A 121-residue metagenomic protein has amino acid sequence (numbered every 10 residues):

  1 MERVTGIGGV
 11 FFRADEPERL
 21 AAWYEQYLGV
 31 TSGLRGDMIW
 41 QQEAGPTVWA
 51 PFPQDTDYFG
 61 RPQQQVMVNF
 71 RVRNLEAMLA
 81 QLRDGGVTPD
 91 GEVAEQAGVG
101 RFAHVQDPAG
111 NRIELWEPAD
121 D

Functional and structural regions predicted by a protein language model:
M1-G6, F12, L79-D121: Vicinal oxygen chelate
E2-T5, F11-A50, D84: Core segments of cupin and vicinal oxygen chelate
G9, D57, Q64-M67, V99: Generic anion/oxyanion-binding catalytic loop in active/binding sites
A14-E16, E43, V72-L75, P108 (+1 more regions): Short loop segments at secondary-structure junctions
E18-R19, E76-A77, G100: Short alpha-helical
L28-Q64, H104-P108, R112-A119: Conserved short beta-strand elements that form part of the metal-binding/catalytic scaffold of enzyme active sites
L28-T31, N69-R71, E92-E95: Short linear motifs in intrinsically disordered
R61-V87: Mid-chain, well-packed structural core segment of small domains
